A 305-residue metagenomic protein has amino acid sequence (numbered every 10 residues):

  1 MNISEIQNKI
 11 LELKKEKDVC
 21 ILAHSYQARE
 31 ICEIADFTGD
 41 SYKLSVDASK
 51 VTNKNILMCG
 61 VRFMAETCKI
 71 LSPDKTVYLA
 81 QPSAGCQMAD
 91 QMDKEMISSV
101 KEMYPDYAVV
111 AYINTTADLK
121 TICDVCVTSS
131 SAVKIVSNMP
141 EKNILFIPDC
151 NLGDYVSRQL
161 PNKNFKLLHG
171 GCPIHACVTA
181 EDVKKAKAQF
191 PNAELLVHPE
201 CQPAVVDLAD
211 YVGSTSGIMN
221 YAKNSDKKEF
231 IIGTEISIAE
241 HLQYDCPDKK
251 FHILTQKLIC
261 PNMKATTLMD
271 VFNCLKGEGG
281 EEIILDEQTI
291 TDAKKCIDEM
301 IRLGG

Functional and structural regions predicted by a protein language model:
M1-I232, I238-G305: Active-site loop-to-helix "anion-binding N-cap" substructures in soluble metabolic enzymes
